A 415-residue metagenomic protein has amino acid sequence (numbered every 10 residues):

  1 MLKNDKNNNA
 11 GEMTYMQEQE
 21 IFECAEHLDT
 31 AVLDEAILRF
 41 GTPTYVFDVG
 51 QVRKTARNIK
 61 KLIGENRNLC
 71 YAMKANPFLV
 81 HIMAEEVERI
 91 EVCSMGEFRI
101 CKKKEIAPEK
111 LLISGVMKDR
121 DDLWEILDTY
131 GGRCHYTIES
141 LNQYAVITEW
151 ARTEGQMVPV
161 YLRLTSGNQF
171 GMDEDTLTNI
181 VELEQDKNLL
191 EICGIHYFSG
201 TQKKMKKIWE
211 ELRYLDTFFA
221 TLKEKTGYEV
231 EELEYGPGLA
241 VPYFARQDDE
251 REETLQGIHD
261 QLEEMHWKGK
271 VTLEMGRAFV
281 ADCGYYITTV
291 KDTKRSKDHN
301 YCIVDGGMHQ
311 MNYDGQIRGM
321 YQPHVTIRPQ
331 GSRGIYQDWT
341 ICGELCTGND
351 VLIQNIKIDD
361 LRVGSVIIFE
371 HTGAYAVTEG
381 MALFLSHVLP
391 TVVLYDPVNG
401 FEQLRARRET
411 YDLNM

Functional and structural regions predicted by a protein language model:
L2-D119, K357-E370, A374-A376, A382: N-terminal capping/small domains of soluble enzymes
L28-A31, F47-K54, F78, N142 (+11 more regions): Conserved active-site and cofactor/substrate-binding residues in soluble primary-metabolism enzymes
V32, K270-M415: Charged (often Lys/Glu-rich) extended helix/loop segments that serve as interaction or gating elements
P43-T44, R67-L69, E88-R89, K110-L112 (+9 more regions): Structural motif
R57, K61-E65, R152, E182-L189 (+9 more regions): Generic secondary-structure signature for well-ordered alpha-helical cores
N68-E232, L239, G257, Q261: Active-site-proximal beta-alpha core segment in soluble small-molecule metabolic enzymes
M205-E211, P242-T254, A281-D292, Q354-K357: Short glycine/threonine-rich loop-to-helix capping motif typified by GTGT followed within a few residues by an Asp-Pro
Y228-V230, E253-H266, I353-I368: Acidic/histidine-enriched ion/cofactor-binding microenvironments in catalytic or ligand-binding pockets
